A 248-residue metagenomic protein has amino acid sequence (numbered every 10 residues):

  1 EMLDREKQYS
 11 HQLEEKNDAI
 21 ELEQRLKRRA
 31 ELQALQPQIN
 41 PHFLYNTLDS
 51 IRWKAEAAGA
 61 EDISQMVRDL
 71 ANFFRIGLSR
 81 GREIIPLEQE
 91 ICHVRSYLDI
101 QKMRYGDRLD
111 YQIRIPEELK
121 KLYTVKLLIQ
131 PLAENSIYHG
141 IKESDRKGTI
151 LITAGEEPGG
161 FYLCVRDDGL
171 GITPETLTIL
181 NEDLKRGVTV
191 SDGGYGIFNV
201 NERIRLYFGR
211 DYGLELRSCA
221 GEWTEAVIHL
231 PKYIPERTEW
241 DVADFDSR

Functional and structural regions predicted by a protein language model:
E1-R217, W223-V227: Two-component histidine phosphotransfer core
L216-R248: C-terminal end segment of the histidine kinase catalytic
